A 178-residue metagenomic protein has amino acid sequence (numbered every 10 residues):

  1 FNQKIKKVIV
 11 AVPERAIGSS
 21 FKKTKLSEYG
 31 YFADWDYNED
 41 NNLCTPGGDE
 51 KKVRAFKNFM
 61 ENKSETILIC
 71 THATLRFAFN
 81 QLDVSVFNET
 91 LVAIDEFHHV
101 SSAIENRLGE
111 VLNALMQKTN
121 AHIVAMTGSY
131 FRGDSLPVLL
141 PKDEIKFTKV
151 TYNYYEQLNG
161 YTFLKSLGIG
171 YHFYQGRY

Functional and structural regions predicted by a protein language model:
F1: Walker A/P-loop
K4-D36, T74: Conserved Walker A/P-loop ATP-binding site and its immediately adjacent core in helicase/helicase-like ATPase domains
V12, I94, T127: Short beta-strand/turn micro-motifs composed of small residues that flank or help shape donor/cofactor-binding pockets
R15-G18, A73-R76, H98-H99, G128-G133: Conserved nucleotide-binding/hydrolysis micro-motifs of P-loop NTPases
S20-E28, V92, R107-A114, V138-L139: Alpha-helical scaffold elements adjacent to nucleotide-binding pockets in ATP/GTP-utilizing enzyme cores
G30-F77: Inter-Walker segment of RecA-like/P-loop motor cores
H72-T74, D83-V124: SF2 helicase catalytic motif II
H122, G133-Y178: Interdomain helical connector at the RecA1-RecA2 junction of SF1/SF2 helicase-like NTPases
